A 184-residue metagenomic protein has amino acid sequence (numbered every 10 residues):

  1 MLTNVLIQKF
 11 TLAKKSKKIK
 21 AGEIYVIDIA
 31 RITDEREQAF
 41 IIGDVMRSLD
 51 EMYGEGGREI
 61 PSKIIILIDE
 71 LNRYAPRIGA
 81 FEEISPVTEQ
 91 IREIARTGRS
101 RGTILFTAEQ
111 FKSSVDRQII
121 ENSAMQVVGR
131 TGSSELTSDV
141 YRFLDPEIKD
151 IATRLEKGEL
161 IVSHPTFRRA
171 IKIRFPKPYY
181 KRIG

Functional and structural regions predicted by a protein language model:
M1-E93, S100, L160-T166: P-loop NTPase motor domains
P86-Y179: Conserved ATP-driven motor cores of ASCE-family P-loop NTPases powering translocation/secretion/packaging/pilus
K181-G184: Charge-patterned, long linear interaction tracts outside catalytic cores
